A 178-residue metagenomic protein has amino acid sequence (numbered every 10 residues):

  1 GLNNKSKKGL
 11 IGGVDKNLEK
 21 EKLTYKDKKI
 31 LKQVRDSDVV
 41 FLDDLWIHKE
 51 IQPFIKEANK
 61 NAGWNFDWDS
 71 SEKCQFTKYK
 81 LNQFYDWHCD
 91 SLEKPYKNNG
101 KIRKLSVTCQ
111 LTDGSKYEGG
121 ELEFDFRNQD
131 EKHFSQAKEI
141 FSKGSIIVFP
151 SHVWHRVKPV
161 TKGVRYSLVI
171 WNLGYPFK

Functional and structural regions predicted by a protein language model:
G1-V148, H152-K178: Fe(II)/2-oxoglutarate oxygenase catalytic core
